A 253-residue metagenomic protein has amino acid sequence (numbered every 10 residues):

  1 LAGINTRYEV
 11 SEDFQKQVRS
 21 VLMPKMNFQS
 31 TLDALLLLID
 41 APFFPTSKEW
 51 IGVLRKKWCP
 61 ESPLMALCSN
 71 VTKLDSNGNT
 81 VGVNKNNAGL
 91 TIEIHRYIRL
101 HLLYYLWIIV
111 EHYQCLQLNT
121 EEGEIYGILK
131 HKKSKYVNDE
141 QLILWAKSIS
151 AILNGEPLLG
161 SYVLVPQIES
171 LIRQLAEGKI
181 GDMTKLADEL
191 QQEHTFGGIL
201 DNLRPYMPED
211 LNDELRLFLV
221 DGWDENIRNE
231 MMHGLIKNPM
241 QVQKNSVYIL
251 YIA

Functional and structural regions predicted by a protein language model:
L1-Q17: Non-catalytic protein-protein interaction scaffold segments in large eukaryotic complex-forming proteins
V21-A253: Amphipathic, oligomerization/interface secondary-structure segments
